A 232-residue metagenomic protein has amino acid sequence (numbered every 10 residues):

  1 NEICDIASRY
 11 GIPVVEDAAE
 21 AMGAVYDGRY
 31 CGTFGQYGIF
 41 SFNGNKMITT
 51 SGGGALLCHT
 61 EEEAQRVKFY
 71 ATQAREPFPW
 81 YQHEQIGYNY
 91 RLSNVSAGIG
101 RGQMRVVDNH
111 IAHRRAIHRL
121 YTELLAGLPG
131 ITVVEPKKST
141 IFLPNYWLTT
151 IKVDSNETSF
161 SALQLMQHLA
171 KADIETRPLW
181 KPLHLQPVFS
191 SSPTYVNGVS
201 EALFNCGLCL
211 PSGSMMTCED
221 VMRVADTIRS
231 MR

Functional and structural regions predicted by a protein language model:
N1-C4, R9, V25, E61-R232: PLP-dependent aminotransferase class I/II
I12, Q36, I131: Short, conserved active-site loop motifs that form the nucleotide-linked donor/cofactor pocket
P13, A19, M215: A short, conserved beta-strand element in the Rossmann-like catalytic core that flanks the donor/metal-binding loop
V14-E16, C58, P178: Hydrophobic residues in well-ordered beta-strands that form the structural core
E16-T50, P79-E84: Conserved active-site segment immediately N-terminal to the catalytic lysine that forms the internal aldimine
T33-A71, N94: Active-site PLP attachment segment
